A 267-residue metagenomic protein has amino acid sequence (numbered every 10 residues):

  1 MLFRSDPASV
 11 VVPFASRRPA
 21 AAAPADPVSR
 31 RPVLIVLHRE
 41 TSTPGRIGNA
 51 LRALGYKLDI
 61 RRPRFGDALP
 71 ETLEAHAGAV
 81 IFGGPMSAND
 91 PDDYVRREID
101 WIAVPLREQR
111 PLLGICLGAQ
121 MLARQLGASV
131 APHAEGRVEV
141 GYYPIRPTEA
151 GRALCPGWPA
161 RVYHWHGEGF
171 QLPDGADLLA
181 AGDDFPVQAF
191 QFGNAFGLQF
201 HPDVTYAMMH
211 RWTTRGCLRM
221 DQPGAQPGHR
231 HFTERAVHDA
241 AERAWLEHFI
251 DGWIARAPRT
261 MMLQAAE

Functional and structural regions predicted by a protein language model:
F3-D93, R97-R110, D221-E267: N-terminal beta1-alpha1 cap of cysteine-dependent amidohydrolase-like domains
S29, I35, R146-E267: Amide-donor transfer/coupling interface in amidating biosynthetic enzymes
P44-R46, P70, D90-D92, A123-Q125 (+3 more regions): Short glycine-/acidic-enriched loop or helix-start segments at secondary-structure transitions that form or flank
R52, H76-A79, S129-H133, E149 (+1 more regions): Short, hinge-like loop/turn segments at secondary-structure boundaries
K57-D59, S129, R161, D177: Conserved beta-strand segments of alpha/beta enzyme cores
E74, V138, D174: Structured loop/turn residues at beta-strand edges in well-structured enzyme cores
P105-S129: Catalytic nucleophile loop
Q120-W158, Y163: Ligand/cofactor pocket segment of small-molecule handling proteins
